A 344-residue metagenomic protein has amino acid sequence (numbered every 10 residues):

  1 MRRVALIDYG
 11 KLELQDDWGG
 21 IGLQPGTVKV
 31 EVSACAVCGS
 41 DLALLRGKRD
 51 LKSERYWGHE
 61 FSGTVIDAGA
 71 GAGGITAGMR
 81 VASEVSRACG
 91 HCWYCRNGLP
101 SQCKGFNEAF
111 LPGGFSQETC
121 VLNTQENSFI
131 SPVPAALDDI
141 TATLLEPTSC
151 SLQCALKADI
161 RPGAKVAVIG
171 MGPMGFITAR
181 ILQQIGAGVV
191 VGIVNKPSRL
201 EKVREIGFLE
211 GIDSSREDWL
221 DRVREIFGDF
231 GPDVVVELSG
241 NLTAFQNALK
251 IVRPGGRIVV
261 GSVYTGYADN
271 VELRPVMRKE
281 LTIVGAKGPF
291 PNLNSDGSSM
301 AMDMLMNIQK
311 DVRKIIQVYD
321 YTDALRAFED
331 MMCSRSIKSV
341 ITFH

Functional and structural regions predicted by a protein language model:
R3, Q246-K250, P254, S295-H344: C-terminal hydrophobic helical "lid"/dimerization subdomain of Rossmann-like NAD(P)H-dependent oxidoreductases
I21-C35, K48-R96, P132-A136: Glycine-rich beta-strand-centered segment in the early N-terminal region that forms part of a ligand/cofactor-binding
R80, K165, G256-R257, T282: Short glycine-centered segments of the SAM/dcSAM-binding site in methyltransferase folds
C89-K165, I169: NAD(P)H dinucleotide-binding glycine-rich loop of Rossmann-like/cofactor-binding domains, especially the beta1-alpha1
A135-R216: Mid-domain Rossmann-like dinucleotide-binding core that forms the NAD(H)/NADP(H) cofactor-binding site
L220-E225, D229, Y267-Q317, L325-R326: C-terminal substrate-binding/catalytic core of Rossmann-like NAD(P)-dependent dehydrogenases/reductases
V252-A268, V284: ADP-ribose/adenylate-binding Rossmann-like module
